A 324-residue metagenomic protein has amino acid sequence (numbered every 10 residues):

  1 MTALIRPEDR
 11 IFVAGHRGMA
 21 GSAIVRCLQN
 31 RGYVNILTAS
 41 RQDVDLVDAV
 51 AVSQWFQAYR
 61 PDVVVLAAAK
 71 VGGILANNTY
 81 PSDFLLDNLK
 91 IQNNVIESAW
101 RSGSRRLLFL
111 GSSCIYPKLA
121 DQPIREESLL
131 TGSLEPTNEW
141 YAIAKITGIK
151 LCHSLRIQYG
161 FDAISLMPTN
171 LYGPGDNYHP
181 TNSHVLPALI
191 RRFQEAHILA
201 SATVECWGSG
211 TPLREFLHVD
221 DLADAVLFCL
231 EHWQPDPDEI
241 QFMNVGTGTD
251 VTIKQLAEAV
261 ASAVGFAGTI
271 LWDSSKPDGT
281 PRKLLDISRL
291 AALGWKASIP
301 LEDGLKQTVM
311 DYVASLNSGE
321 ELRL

Functional and structural regions predicted by a protein language model:
A14, A39, A67-A68, L107-S113 (+1 more regions): SDR active-site strand-loop-helix element
A14-M19, A23-R31, E195-L324: C-terminal substrate-binding subdomain of Rossmann-fold SDR/epimerase-dehydratase oxidoreductases
T38, A49-L89, R101: NAD(P)H-binding glycine-rich loop region in Rossmannoid oxidoreductase-like domains and their noncatalytic homologs
L85, L89, T137-I149, H179-H184 (+2 more regions): Short-chain dehydrogenase/reductase
I91, V95-A99, L151-C152, A225 (+1 more regions): Hydrophobic positions on the long internal alpha-helix of Rossmann-like NAD(P)-dependent oxidoreductase domains
N93-N138, I164: Conserved Rossmann-fold NAD(P)-dependent oxidoreductase catalytic core, especially the SDR/UDP-sugar
I115-P117, W140, I164-A188, P212-L213: Flexible, glycine-rich beta-alpha linker
P136-T169, A188-I198: Active-site Tyr-X1-5-Lys
